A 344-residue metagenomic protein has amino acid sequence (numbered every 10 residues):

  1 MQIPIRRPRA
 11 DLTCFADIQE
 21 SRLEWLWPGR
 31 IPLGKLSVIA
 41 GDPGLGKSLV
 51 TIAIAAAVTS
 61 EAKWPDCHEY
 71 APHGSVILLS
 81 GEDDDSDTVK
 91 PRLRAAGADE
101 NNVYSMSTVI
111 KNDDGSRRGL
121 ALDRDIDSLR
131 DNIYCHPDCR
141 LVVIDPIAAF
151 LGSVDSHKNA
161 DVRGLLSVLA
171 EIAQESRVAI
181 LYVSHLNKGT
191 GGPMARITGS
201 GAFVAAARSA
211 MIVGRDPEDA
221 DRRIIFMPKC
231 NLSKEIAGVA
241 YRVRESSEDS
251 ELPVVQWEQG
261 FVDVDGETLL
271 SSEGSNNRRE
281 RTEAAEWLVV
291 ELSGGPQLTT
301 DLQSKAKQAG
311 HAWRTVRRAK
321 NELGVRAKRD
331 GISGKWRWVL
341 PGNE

Functional and structural regions predicted by a protein language model:
P4-R6, F15, S21-R22, P43-L45 (+12 more regions): Conserved inter-motif catalytic segment of the P-loop NTP-binding fold
P4-R6, Y134-D138, E175-S176, P217-E344: C-terminal regions of RecA-like/P-loop NTPase motor modules
E20-I31, P65: Pre-Walker A adenine-sensing motif
I31, L78, E82, V89 (+5 more regions): Conserved RecA-like P-loop NTPase ATPase core
L33-S37, G74-S75: Pre-Walker A (Motif I) flank of P-loop NTPase domains
V38-I39, G44, L49, I77 (+3 more regions): Phosphate-binding/switch region of NTP-binding enzymes
V50, I54: Hydrophobic positions on the alpha1 helix immediately C-terminal to the Walker A/P-loop
T59: Gly/Ala-rich phosphate-binding loop of Rossmann-like dinucleotide-binding domains, activating on the conserved
